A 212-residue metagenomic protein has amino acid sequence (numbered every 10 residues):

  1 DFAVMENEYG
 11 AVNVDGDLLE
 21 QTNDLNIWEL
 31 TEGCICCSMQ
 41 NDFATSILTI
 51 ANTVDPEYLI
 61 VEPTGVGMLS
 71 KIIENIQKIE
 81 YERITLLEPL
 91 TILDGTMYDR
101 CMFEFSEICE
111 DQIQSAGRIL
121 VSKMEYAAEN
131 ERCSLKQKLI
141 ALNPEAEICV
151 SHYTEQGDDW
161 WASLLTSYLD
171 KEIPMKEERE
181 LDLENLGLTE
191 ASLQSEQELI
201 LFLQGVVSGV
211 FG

Functional and structural regions predicted by a protein language model:
D1-C101: Nucleotide-state-sensitive switch-loop elements of NTP-binding domains
F2, F43, F103-F105, F202 (+1 more regions): Phenylalanine-focused residue identity feature
N7-Y9, M124, Y153: Short, ordered loop/turn segments at secondary-structure junctions
E8, E62, A116, S122 (+1 more regions): Residue-level signal for inorganic ion chemistry
T31, I60, K123, L186-G187: Conserved short-loop catalytic and cofactor-binding motifs
I50, V66-I148: Conserved C-terminal guanine-recognition region of P-loop GTPase G domains, centered on the G4
D111, S115-R118, Y126-G212: C-terminal accessory "lid"/substrate-recognition subdomains
